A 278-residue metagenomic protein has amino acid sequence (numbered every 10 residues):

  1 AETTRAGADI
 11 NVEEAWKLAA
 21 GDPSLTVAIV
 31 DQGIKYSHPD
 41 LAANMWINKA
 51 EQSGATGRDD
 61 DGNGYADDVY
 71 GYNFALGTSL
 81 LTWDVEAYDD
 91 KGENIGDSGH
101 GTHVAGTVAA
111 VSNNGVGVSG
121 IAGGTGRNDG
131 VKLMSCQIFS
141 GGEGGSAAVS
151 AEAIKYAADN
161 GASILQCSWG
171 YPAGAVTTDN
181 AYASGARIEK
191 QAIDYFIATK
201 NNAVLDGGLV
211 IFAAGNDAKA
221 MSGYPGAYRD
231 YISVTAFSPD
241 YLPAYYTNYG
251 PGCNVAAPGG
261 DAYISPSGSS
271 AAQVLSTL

Functional and structural regions predicted by a protein language model:
A1-A8, W46-Y65, A75-D97, G174-I188 (+2 more regions): Surface-exposed intrinsically disordered loops and tails
A1-T4, E13-W16, K155: Primarily auto-inhibitory N-terminal propeptides
A8-S79, H100-T107, V111, L165 (+1 more regions): Acidic-leg catalytic submotif of subtilisin-like serine proteases
K17-P23, Q32, D40, D89-H100 (+3 more regions): Substrate-binding/access-modulating region of protease and related hydrolase catalytic domains
H38-N44, G117-S119, P266-S267: Short, solvent-exposed loop/turn and secondary-structure capping segments
Y65, S119-V131, Y224-G226, A256: Short, conserved catalytic or adaptor-binding loops enriched in Gly and charged residues
G77, G223-L278: Extracellular S/T/G-rich loop segment that most often corresponds to the catalytic His/Ser-adjacent loop
A105-V108, M134-F139, K155, S163 (+2 more regions): Hydrolase catalytic cores
